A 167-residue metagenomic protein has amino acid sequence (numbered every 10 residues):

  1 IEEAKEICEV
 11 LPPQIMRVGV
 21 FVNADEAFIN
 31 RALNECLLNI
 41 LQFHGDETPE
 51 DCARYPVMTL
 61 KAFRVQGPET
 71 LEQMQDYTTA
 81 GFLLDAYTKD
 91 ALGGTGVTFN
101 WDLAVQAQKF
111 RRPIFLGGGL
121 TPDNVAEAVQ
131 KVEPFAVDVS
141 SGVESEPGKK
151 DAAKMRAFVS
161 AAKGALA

Functional and structural regions predicted by a protein language model:
I1, E26, W101, K149-A152 (+1 more regions): Non-membrane alpha-helical structural segments and their capping/turn regions in soluble enzymes
E3-L116, L120-N124: Conserved anion-binding
K5-L11, C52-R54, S140-A167: C-terminal helical cap(s) of enzyme catalytic domains, especially alpha/beta-barrels
Q42-T48, A86-A91, K131-M155: Glycine-rich phosphate-binding active-site loops on the catalytic face of alpha/beta enzymes
V105-Q108, R112-I114, Q130-K131, K154 (+1 more regions): Generic secondary-structure boundary signal with a strong preference for alpha-helix termini
G117-L120, N124, V129-G142, A162-K163: C-terminal active-site rim and adjoining tail of enzyme catalytic domains
